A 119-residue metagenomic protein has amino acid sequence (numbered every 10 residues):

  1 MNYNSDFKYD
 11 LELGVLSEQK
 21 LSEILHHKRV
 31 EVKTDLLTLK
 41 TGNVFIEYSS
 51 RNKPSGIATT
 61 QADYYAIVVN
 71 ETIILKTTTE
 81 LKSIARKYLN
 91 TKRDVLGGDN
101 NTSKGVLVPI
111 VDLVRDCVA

Functional and structural regions predicted by a protein language model:
M1-N2, K92-A119: Charged phosphate-binding loop/patch that engages nucleotide di/tri-phosphates or the phosphate backbone of nucleic
D6-E18, S22: Nuclease catalytic cores
K8, T34-T79: Catalytic cores of nucleic-acid endonucleases
E12, K40, P54, V95-L96 (+1 more regions): Intrinsically disordered, low-complexity segments enriched in small/polar residues
E18, E31, E47: Acidic-residue sensor for enzyme active/binding pockets
L21-K40: Conserved catalytic cores of phosphodiester-cleaving nucleases, focusing on short active-site segments
A66-T102: Domain-level recognition of nuclease-like catalytic cores that cleave nucleotide substrates
